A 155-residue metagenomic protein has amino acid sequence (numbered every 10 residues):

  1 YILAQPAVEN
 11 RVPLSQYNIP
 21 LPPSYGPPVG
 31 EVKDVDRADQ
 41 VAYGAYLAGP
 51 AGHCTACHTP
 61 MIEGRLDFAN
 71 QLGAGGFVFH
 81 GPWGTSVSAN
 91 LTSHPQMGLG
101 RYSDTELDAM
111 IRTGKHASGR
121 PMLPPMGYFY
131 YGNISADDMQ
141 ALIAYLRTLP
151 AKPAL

Functional and structural regions predicted by a protein language model:
Y1-V8, Y102-G119, Y128-L155: C-terminal capping alpha-helices of c-type cytochrome domains
L3-P22: Extended, well-folded interaction surfaces typified by the phenylalanyl-tRNA synthetase beta subunit core
P20-G49, M97: Electrostatic cytochrome c docking/interface patches
E31-K33, Y46, A56, E63-L66: Extended amphipathic alpha-helical interaction segments
D36-D39, S86, P121: Alpha-helix N-cap/N′ positions at the starts of helices
G44, A51-M61, L107, L142 (+1 more regions): The canonical Cys-X-X-Cys-His
N70-M110, Y128-M139: Electron-transfer interface patches adjacent to heme c in soluble/periplasmic c-type cytochromes and di-/multiheme
